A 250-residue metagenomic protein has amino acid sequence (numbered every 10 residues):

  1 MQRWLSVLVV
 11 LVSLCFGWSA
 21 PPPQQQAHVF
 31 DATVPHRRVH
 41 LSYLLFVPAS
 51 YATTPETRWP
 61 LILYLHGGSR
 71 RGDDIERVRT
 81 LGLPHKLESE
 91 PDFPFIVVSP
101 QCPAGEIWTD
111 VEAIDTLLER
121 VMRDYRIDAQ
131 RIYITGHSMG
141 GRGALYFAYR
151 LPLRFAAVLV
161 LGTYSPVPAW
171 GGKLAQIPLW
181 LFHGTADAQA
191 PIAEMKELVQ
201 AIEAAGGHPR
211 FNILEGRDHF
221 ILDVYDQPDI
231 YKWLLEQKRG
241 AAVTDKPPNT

Functional and structural regions predicted by a protein language model:
C15-L61, T135-H137, R142, F147 (+5 more regions): A domain-start/cap signature at the N-terminus of enzymes
A49-T57, E106-M139: Gly/Ser-rich "nucleophile elbow"/oxyanion-hole loop immediately N-terminal to the catalytic nucleophile in hydrolases
L61, L65-T116: Active-site machinery of serine-nucleophile hydrolases
V97, G184, L214-I221: Histidine-bearing beta->alpha loop at or near hydrolase active sites
M122-D124, Q130-A175: Primarily recognizes the serine-hydrolase "nucleophile elbow" in alpha/beta-hydrolase and SGNH/GDSL folds
W180-H183, D187: Short beta-strand/loop motif that positions the catalytic acidic residue of the alpha/beta-hydrolase fold
A188-E194: Conserved alpha/beta-hydrolase "acid-adjacent" motif
L222-K232: Post-His helix in hydrolase/transferase enzymes
